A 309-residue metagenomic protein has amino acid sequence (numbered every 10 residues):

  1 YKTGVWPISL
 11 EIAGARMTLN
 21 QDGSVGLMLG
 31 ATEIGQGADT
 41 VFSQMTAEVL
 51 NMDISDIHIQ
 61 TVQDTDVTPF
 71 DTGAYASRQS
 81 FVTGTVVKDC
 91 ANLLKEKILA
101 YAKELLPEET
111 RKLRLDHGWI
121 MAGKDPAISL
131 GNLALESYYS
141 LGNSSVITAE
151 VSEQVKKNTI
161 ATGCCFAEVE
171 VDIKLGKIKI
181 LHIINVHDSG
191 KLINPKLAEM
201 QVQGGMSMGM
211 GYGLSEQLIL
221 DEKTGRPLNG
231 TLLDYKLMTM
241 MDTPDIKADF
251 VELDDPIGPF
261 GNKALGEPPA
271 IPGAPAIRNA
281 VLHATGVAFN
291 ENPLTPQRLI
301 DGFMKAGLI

Functional and structural regions predicted by a protein language model:
Y1-T18, L237-M240: Accessory "access/gating" subregions that flank catalytic or transport cores
N20-D22: Internal nucleotide-binding/catalytic subdomain
S24-L29, I180-H182: Short, aliphatic-rich beta-strand segments
T32: Gly/Ser-rich, acidic/histidine-flanked active-site/gating loops
V41: Flexible, small-/acidic-enriched active-site or ligand-binding loops
Q44-I309: C-terminal catalytic domains of large/alpha subunits in multi-subunit enzymes
